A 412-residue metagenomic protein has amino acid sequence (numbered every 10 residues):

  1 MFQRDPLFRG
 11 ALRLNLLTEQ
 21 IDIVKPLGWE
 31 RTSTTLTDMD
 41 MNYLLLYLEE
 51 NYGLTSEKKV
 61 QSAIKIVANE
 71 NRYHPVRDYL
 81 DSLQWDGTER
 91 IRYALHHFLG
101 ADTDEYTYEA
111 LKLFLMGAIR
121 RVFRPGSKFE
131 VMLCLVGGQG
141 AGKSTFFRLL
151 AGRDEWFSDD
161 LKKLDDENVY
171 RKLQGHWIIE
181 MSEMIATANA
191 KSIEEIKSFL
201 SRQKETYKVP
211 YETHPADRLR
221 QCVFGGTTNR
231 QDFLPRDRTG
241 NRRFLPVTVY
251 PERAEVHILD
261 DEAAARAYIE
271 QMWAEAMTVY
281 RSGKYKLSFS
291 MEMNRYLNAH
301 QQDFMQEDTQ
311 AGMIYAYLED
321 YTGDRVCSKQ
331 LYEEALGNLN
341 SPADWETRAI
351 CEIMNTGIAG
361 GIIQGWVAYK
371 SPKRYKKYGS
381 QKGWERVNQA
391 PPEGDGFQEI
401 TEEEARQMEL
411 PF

Functional and structural regions predicted by a protein language model:
M1-E89, E109, N340-W345, E352-T356 (+1 more regions): N-terminal nucleic-acid engagement/recognition segments and initiation subdomains in replication, restriction
I64-Q174, I178, K329, L336: P-loop NTPase catalytic core of nucleic-acid-dependent motor ATPases
L164, E212, R238, P251-A267 (+1 more regions): Positively charged interface segments
V169-Q174, V209-T227: AAA+/SF3 P-loop NTPase mechanochemical coupling elements
I178-L200, P235-G240: Conserved AAA+/SF3 P-loop NTPase catalytic/coupling segment centered on the Walker-B
E180-M181, C222-T228, P246: Structural recognition of the conserved hydrophobic beta-strand(s) that form the central parallel beta-sheet of P-loop
I193-A216: Conserved catalytic/switch belt of AAA+ P-loop NTPases
R218-C222, D237-A316, D320: Phosphate-sensing "switch" segment of ASCE/P-loop ATPases
